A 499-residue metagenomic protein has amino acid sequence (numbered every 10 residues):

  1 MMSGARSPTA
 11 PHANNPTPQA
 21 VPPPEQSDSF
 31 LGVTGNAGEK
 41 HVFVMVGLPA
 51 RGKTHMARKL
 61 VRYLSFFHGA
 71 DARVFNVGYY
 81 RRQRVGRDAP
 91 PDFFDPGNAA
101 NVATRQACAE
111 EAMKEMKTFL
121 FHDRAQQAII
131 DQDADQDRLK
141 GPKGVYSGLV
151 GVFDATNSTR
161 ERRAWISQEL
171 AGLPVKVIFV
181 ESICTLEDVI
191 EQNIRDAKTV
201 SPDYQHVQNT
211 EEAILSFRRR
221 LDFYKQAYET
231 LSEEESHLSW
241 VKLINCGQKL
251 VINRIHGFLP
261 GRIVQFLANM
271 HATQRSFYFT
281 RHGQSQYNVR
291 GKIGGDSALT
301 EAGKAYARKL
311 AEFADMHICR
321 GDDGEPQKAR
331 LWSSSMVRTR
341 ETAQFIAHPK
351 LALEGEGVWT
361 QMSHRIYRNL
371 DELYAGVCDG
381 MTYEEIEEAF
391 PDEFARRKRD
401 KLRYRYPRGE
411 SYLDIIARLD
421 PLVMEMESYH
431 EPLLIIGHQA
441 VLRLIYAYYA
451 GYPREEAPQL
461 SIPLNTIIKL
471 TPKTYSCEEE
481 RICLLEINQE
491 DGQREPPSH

Functional and structural regions predicted by a protein language model:
M1-V42, F66-A70, H271-A272: Extreme N-terminal, non-catalytic leader segments that precede Walker-type/kinase nucleotide-binding cores
G4, H12, S29-V33, E169-G172 (+1 more regions): NTP-dependent small-molecule kinase module
V33-E39, K143-Y146, M426-S428: Phosphate-binding P-loop
M45, F153, I435: Hydrophobic anchor at the beta1->P-loop junction of P-loop NTPases
P49: The conserved Walker
T54-F121, D133-D137, G141, Y146 (+1 more regions): Conserved substrate/cofactor phosphate-moiety recognition/catalytic segment in nucleotide-dependent phosphotransferases
P91-N101, Q132-Q136, L170-T230: A glycine- and Lys/Arg-enriched "phosphate-lid" helix/loop adjacent to the NTP-binding pocket of small-molecule kinases
A155, R163-A164, E169, K176-V200 (+4 more regions): Phosphate-coordination/substrate-recognition cap region in phosphate-metabolizing enzymes
